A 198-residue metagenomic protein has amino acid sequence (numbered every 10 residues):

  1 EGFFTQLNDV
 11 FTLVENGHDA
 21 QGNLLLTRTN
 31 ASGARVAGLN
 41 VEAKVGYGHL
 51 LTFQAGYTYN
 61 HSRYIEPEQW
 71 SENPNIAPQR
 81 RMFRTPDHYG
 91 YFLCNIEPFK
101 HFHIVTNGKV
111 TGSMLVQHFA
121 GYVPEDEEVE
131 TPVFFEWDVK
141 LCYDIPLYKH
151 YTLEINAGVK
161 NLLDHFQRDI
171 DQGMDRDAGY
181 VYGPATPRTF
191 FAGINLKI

Functional and structural regions predicted by a protein language model:
F3, N8-N16, A34, N156: Extended alpha-helical regions
F3-Q6, N23, T27-F119: Gram-negative outer-membrane beta-barrel transporters
N8, T12, I65-P67, H165-D171: Active-site-proximal flexible loops/turns
F11-L13, V41, G193-N195: Extracellular/periplasmic, surface-exposed regions of secreted and cell-surface proteins
T12, N16, N60, T111 (+1 more regions): Single-residue recognition of alpha-helix boundary sites
T12-T29, P74-A77, D175-V181: Surface-exposed loop/turn segments flanking beta-strands in extracellular/periplasmic regions
E15-N16, E68-W70, G121, D171-G173: Short, glycine/charged-enriched secondary-structure capping and boundary segments
R80-I198: Conserved C-terminal beta-signal and adjacent last beta-strands/turns of outer-membrane beta-barrel proteins
